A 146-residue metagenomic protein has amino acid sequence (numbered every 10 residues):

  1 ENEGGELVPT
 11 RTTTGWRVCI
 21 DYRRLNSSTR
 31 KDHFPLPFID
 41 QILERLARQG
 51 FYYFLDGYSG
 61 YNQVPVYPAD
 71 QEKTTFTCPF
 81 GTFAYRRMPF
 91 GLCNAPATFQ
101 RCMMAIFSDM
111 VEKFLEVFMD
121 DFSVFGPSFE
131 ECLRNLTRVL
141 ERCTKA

Functional and structural regions predicted by a protein language model:
E1-A146: Retroelement reverse transcriptase polymerase core
